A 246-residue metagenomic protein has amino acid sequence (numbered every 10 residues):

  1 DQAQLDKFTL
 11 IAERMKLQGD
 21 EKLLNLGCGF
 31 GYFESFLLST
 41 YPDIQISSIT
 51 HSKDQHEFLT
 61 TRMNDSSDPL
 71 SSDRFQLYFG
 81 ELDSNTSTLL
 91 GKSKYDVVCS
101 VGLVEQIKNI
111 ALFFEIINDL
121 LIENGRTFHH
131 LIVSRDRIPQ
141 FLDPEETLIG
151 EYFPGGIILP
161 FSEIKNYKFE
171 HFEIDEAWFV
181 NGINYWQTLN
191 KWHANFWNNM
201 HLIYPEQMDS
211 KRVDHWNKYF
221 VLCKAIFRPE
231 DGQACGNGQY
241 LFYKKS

Functional and structural regions predicted by a protein language model:
G19-G29: Conserved class I S-adenosyl-L-methionine
F30-P42: Conserved SAM-binding loop of SAM-dependent methyltransferases across substrates and taxa, primarily the Class I
Q45-T50: Conserved SAM-binding motif I beta-strand of class I
D68-N85: Conserved SAM-binding strand-loop segment of SAM-dependent methyltransferases
T86-V98: A short acidic, Gly/Pro-enriched loop at the edge of an enzyme's catalytic core that lines a small-molecule cofactor
V97-N109: A short SAM/SAH-binding and catalytic strip from SAM-dependent methyltransferases
A111-R126: A short glycine-rich, Lys/Arg-flanked "PGG" loop and its adjoining helix->strand segment in the class I
V133-A234, Y243-S246: Substrate-binding/catalytic lobe of Class I Rossmann-like enzymes that use SAM or dcSAM, i.e., the mid-to-C-terminal
